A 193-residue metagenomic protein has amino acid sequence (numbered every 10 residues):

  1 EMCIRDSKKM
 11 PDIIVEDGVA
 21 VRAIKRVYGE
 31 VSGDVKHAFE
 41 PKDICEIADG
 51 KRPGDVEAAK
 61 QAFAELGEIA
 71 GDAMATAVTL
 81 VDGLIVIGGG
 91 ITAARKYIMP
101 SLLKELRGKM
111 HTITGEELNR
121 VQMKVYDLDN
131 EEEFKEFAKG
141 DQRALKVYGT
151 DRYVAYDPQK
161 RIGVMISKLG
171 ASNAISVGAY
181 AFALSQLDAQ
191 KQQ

Functional and structural regions predicted by a protein language model:
M2-I4: Short, small-residue-biased leader/transition segments that mark boundaries at the very start of proteins
K8-Q193: ATP-binding/phosphotransfer module of carbohydrate and carboxylate kinases, centering on a glycine-rich
